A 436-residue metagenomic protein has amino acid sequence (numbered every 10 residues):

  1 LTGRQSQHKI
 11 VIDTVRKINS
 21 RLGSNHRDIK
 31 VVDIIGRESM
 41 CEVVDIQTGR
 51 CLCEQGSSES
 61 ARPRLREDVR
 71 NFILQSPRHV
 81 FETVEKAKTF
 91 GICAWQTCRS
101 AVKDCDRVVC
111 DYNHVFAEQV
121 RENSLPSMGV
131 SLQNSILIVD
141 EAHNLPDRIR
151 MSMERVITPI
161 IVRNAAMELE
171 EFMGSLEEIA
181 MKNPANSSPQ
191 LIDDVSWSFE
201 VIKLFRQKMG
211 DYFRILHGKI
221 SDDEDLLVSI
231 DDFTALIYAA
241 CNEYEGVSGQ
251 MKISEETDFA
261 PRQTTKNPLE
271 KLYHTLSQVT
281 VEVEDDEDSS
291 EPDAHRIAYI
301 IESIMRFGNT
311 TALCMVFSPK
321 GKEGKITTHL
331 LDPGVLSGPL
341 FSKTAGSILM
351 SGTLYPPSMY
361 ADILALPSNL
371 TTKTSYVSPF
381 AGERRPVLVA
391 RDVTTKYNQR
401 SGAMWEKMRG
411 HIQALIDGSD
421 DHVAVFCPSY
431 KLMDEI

Functional and structural regions predicted by a protein language model:
L1-T2, V108-D111, I136-V139, G346-M350: Structural recognition of the conserved hydrophobic beta-strand(s) that form the central parallel beta-sheet of P-loop
L1-V108, Y112-F116, M167, E171-D211 (+3 more regions): A substrate-engagement module of RecA-like helicase motors
I10-I18, D33, L145-R148, I161 (+3 more regions): Alpha-helical scaffold elements adjacent to nucleotide-binding pockets in ATP/GTP-utilizing enzyme cores
T14-I18, T48-G49, N123-S127, M151-I157 (+2 more regions): Short secondary-structure boundary/capping segments
T83-K103, Q119-S127, D258-D392, A403-M404: A contiguous, basic/glycine-rich beta-loop/short-helix subdomain that forms a polymer-engagement track
H114, S131-N164: SF2 helicase catalytic motif II
T158-A298: Non-catalytic, alpha-helical, charged scaffold/linker segments that couple or flank catalytic or architectural cores
A424-I436: Conserved helicase motor "Helicase C" RecA-like lobe of SF1/SF2 P-loop NTPases
